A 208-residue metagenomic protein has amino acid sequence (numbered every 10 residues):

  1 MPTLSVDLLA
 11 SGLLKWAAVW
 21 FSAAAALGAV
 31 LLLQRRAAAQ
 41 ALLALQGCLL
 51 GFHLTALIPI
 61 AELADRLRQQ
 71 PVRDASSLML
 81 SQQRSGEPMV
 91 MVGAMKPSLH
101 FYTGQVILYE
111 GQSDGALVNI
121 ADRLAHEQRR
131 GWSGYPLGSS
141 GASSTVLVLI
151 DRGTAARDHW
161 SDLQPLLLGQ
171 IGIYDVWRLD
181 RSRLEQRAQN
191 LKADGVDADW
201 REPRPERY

Functional and structural regions predicted by a protein language model:
M1-Y208: Membrane-embedded architecture of ER/inner-membrane glycosylation machinery
